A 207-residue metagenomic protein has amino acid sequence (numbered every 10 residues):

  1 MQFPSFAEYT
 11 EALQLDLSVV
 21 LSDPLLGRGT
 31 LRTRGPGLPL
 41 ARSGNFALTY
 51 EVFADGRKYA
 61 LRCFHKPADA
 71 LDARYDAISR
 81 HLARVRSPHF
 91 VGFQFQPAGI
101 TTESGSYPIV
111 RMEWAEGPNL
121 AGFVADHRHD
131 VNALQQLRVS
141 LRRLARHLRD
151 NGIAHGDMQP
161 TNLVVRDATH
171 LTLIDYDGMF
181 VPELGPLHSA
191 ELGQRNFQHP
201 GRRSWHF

Functional and structural regions predicted by a protein language model:
M1-L40, D72-Y75: Juxta-kinase regulatory segment immediately upstream of eukaryotic protein kinase catalytic domains
G37-P39, N45-G92, E103: ATP-binding glycine-rich loop module of kinase domains
V91-L137, P186: Conserved structural core of kinase catalytic domains
A145, R149-T161, V165-R166: Catalytic-loop of the protein kinase fold
D175-F180: Activation of the activation-loop gatekeeper triad in protein kinase-fold domains
L187-R202: Conserved activation segment of eukaryotic-like protein kinases, specifically the C-terminal portion of the activation
